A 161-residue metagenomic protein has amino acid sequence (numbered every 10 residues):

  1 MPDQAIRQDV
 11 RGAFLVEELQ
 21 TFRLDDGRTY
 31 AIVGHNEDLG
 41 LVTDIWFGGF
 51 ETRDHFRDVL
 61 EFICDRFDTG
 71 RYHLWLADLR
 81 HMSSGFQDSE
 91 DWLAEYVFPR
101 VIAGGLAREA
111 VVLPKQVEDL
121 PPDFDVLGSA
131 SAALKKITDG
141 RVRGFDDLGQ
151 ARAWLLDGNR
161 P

Functional and structural regions predicted by a protein language model:
P2-P161: Amphipathic, Lys/Arg-enriched alpha-helical "gate/interface" segment within cytosolic domains that mediates
